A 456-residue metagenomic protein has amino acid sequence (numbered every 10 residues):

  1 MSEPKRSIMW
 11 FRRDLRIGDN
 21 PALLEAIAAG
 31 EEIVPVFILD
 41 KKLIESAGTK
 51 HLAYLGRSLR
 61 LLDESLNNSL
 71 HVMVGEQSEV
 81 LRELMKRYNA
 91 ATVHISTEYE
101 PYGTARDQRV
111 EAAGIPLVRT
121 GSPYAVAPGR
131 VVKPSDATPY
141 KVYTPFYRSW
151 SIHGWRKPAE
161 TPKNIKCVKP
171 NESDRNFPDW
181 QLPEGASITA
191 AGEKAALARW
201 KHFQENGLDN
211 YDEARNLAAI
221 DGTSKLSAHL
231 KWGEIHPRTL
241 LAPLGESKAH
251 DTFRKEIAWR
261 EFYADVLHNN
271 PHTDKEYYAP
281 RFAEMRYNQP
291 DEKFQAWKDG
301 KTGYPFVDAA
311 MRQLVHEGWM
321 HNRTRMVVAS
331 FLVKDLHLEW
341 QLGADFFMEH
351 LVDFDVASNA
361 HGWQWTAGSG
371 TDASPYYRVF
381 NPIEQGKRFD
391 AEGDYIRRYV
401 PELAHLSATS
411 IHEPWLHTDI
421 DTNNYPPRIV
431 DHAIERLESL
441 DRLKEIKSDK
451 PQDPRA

Functional and structural regions predicted by a protein language model:
M1-P158, A249, S358, D441-I446 (+1 more regions): Trp/Phe/Arg-rich N-terminal binding region typifying the photolyase-homology
M9-W10, T49, D212-E213, W297 (+1 more regions): Short, contiguous strand/loop micro-motifs
L24, D308, A433-L437: A broad detector of short, well-ordered amphipathic alpha-helices that serve as recognition/interaction surfaces
S46, F294, N423-P426: Short coil/turn segments at secondary-structure junctions
H51, L55, D299, G303 (+2 more regions): Residue-level preference for long, well-ordered alpha-helices that form the structural scaffold of enzyme catalytic
D136-F282, F389-A456: Glycine/tryptophan-enriched, flexible segments
D221-E402, A408: Active-site-proximal binding-pocket segments
